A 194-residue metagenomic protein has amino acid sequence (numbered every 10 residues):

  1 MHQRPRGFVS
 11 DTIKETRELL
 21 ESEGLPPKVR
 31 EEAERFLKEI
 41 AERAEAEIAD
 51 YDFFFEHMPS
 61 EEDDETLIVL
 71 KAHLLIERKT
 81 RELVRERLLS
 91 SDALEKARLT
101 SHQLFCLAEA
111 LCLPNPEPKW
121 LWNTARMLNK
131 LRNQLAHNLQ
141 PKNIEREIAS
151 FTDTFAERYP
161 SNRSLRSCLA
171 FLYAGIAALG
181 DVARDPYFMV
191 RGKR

Functional and structural regions predicted by a protein language model:
H2-S150, T154-R194: Amphipathic alpha-helical interface elements
